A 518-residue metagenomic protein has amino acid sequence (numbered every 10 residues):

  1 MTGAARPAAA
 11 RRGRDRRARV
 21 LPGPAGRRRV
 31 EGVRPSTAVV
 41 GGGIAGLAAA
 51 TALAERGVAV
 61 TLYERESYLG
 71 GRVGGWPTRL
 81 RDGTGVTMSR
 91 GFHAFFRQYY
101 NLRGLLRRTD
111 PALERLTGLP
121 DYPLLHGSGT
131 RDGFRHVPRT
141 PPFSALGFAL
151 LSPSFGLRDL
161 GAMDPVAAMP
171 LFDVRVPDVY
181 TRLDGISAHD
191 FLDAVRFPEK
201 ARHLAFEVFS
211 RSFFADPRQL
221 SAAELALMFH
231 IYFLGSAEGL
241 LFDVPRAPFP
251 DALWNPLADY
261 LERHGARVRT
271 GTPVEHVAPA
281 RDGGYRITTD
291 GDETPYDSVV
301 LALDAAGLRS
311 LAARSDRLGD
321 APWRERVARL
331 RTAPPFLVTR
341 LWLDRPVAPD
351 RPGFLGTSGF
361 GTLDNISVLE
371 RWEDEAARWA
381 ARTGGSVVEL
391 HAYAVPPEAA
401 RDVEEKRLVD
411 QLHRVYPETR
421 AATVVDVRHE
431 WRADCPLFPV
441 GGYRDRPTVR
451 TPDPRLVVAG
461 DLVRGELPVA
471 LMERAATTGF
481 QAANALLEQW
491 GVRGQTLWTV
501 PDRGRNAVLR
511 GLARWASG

Functional and structural regions predicted by a protein language model:
M1-T37, E55-R56, N506-G518: Extreme N-terminal leader/targeting segments of oxidoreductases
T2, R11-R17, T272-V388, Y393-A399 (+2 more regions): Mid-domain catalytic core of redox enzymes that form a hydrophobic substrate pocket/lid adjacent to a catalytic redox
A8, L102-R103, R107-R108, L113-A223: Mobile amphipathic helical/loop "lid" adjacent to a hydrophobic cofactor/ligand pocket
G32-L62: N-terminal Rossmann-like FAD-binding beta1-loop-alpha1 element of flavoenzymes
A54-R81: Glycine-rich FAD pyrophosphate-binding loop
F213, K406-T451, R503-G504: Flavin (FAD/FMN) cofactor-binding core of flavoprotein oxidoreductases
M228-D290, S298: Helical element adjacent to the flavin cofactor pocket in flavoenzyme catalytic cores
A376-R382, R432-E466: FAD-binding beta-loop-beta segment adjacent to the flavin cofactor pocket
